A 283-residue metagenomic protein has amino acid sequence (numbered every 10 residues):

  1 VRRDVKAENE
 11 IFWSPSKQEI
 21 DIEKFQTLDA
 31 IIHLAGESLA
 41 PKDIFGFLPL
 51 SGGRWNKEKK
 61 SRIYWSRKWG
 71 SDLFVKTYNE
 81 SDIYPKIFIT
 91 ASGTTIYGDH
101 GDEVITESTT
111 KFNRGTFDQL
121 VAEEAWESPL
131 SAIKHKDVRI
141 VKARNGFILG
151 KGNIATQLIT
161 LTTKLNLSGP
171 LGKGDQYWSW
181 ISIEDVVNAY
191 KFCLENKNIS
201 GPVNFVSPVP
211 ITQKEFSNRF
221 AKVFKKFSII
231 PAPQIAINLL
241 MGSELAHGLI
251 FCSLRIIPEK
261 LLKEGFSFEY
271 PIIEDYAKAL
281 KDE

Functional and structural regions predicted by a protein language model:
F12-L73: NAD(P)H-binding glycine-rich loop region in Rossmannoid oxidoreductase-like domains and their noncatalytic homologs
I31, V186, Y190, F205 (+3 more regions): Non-catalytic, hydrophobic alpha-helical segments
E58, D72-G115: Conserved Rossmann-fold NAD(P)-dependent oxidoreductase catalytic core, especially the SDR/UDP-sugar
G115-Q119, R144-N153, K173-I181, L194: Glycine-rich "substrate-gating" loop/helix at the edge of Rossmann-like oxidoreductase active sites
S128-K151: Conserved beta-loop-beta element that borders a ligand/cofactor-binding pocket
T160-S168, Q176-P210: Alpha-helical substrate-binding/gating segment
C193-E244, K278-E283: Mid/C-terminal beta-alpha module of Rossmann-like enzyme folds, strongest in SDR-family dehydrogenases/epimerases
F227, G248-E283: C-terminal amphipathic/interface module of NAD(P)-dependent oxidoreductases and related NAD-binding regulators
